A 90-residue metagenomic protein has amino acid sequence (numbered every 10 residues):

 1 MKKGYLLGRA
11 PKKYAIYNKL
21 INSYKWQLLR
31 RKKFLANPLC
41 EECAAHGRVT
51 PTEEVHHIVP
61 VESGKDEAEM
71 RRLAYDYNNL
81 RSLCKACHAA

Functional and structural regions predicted by a protein language model:
M1-L28, A44-P51: A boundary/linker detector
R9, P60, K65-D66: Alpha-helix capping and helix-coil boundary motifs
Y17, A36, Y77-N78: Intrinsic-disorder/low-complexity regions
K25-E62, A86: Short cysteine-rich loop/turn motifs with clustered Cys
G47-R48, Y77-A90: Short Cys/His-centered divalent metal-binding micro-motifs
G64-N79: Short linker/helix segments within small regulatory modules
